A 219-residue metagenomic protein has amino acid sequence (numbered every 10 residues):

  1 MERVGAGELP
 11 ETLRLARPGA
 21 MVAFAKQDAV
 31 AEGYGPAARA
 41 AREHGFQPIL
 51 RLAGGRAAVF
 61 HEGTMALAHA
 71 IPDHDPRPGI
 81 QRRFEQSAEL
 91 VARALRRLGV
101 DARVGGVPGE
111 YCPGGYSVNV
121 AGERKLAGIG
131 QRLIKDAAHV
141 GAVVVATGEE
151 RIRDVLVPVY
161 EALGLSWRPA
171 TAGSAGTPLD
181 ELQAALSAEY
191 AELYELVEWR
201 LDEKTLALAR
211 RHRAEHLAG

Functional and structural regions predicted by a protein language model:
M1-L52, E192: N-terminal low-complexity, intrinsically disordered segments
A16-P18, F60-P72, G164-A172: Residues forming anionic-ligand binding surfaces in small-molecule and nucleic-acid pockets of primarily soluble enzymes
P18, E62, V120-E123, I134-K135 (+1 more regions): Short acidic-glycine loop/turn motifs at beta-strand connectors
E32-G35, P76-I80, R151-V155, L179-E181: Short, conserved charged micro-motifs
L52-A58: Short glycine-enriched loops at secondary-structure junctions
G63-P108: Contiguous, small/hydrophobic- and glycine-enriched helical/loop subdomains that border and often "cap" functional
L98-V100, I129-R132, D136-G219: Long, positively charged amphipathic alpha-helical accessory segments at protein N-termini or as interdomain linkers
V104-K125, T205-L208: Beta-rich nucleic-acid/ligand-interaction surfaces
